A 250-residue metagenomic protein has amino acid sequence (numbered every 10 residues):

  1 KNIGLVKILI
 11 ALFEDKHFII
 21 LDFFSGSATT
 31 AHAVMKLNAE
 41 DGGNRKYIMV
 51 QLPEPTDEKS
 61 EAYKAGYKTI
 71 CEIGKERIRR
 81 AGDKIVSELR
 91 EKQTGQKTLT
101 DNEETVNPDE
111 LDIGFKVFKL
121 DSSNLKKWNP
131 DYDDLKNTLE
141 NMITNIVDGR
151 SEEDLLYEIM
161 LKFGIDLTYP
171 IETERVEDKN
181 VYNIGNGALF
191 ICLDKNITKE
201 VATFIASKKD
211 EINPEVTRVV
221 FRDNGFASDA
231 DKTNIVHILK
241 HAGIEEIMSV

Functional and structural regions predicted by a protein language model:
I3-H17, A39-V250: Accessory, often C-terminal, charged low-complexity segments
F18-L37, M160: A phosphate-binding catalytic loop at a beta-strand-loop-alpha-helix junction that coordinates phosphoryl groups
